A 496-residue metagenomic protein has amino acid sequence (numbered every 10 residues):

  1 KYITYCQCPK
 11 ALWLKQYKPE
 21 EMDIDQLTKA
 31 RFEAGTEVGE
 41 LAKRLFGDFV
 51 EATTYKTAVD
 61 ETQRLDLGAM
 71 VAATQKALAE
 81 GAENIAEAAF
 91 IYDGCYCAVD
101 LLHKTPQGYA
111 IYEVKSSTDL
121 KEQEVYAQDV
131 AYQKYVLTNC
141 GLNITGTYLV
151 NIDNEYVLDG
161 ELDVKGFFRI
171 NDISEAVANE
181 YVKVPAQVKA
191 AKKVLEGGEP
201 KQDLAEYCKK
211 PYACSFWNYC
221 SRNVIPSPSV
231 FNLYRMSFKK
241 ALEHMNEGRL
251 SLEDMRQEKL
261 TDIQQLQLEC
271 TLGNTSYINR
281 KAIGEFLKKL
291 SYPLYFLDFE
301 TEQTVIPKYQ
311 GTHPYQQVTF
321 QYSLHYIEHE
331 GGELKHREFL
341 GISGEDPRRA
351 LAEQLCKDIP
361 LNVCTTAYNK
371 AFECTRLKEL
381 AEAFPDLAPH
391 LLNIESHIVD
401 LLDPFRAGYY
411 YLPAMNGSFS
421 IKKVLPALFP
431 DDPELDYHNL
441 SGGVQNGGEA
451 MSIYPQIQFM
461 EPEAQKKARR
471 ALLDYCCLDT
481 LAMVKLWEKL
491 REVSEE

Functional and structural regions predicted by a protein language model:
K1-Q107, F238-Q265, E269-S276: Metal-dependent nuclease catalytic cores that hydrolyze phosphodiester bonds in DNA/RNA, characterized by
C8, L101, Q133, C214 (+4 more regions): A residue-level signal for conserved active-site and pocket-lining positions in enzyme catalytic cores
A30-A34, V38, D163-Y295, E302: Cys/His-rich finger/ribbon microdomains and the adjacent scaffold used for macromolecule binding/structural
A82-F90, Y96-D100, I111-V114, Y126-V188 (+1 more regions): Conserved DEDDh/DEDDy metal-dependent 3′-5′ exonuclease domain
F90, A282-L361: Conserved RNase H-like, two-metal-ion catalytic cores of nucleic-acid enzymes
V114-E122: Short beta-strand-loop-alpha-helix junction that forms the active-site gateway of nucleic-acid-processing nucleases
S116, T301-Q303, D403: Short, glycine/acidic-enriched loop or turn micro-motifs at the edges of active sites
E155, G160-S227, E247, V424-E496: Acidic, Mg2+-coordinating catalytic module of metal-dependent nucleases/exonucleases that use a two-metal-ion mechanism
